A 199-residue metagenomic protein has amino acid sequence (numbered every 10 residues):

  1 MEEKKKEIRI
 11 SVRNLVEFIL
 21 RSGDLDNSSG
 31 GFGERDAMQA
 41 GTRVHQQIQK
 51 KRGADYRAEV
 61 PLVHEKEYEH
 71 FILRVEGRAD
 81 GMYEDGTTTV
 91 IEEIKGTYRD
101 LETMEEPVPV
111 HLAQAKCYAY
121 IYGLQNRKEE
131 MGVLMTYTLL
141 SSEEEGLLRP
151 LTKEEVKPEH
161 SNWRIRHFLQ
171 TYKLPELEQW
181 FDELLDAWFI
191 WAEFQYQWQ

Functional and structural regions predicted by a protein language model:
M1-T88, A113: Metal-dependent nuclease catalytic cores that hydrolyze phosphodiester bonds in DNA/RNA, characterized by
E65-L177: Mg2+/Mn2+-dependent nuclease catalytic core
W180-E183: Charge-rich, solvent-exposed alpha-helical interaction surfaces
W188-W191: A short N-terminal helical cap/helix-turn-helix that marks the beginning of AMP-binding/adenylate-forming
Q195-Q199: Conserved pre-motif I regulatory segment
